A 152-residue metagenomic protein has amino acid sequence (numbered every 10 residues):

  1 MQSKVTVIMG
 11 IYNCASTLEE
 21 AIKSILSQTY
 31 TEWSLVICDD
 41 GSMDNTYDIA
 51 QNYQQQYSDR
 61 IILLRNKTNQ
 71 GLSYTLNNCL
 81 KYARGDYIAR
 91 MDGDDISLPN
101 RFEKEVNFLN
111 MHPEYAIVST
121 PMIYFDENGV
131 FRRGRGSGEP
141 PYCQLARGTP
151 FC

Functional and structural regions predicted by a protein language model:
M1-S27: N-proximal low-complexity "stem/linker" segments adjacent to membrane-targeting elements
Q2-T6, L26-I37, N45, D59-I62: Short loop->beta transition adjacent to catalytic acidic/histidine clusters or analogous donor-positioning motifs
S16-E19, D44-Y53, L76, I96 (+1 more regions): Acidic helix N-cap motif at the loop->helix transition within catalytic regions of sugar-transfer enzymes
T31, D39-D48, T68, D92: A conserved acidic beta->alpha catalytic loop
V36, Y47-R84, M111-H112: Conserved donor nucleotide-binding strand/loop of the catalytic core
L72-N77, K104-C152: Flexible acidic/His/Gly-enriched loops in nucleotide-sugar-dependent glycosyltransferase catalytic domains
I88: Short aromatic/hydrophobic "clamp" motif used to bind/position activated sugar donors
D92-I96, P121: The conserved acidic donor/metal-binding loop of glycosyltransferases
